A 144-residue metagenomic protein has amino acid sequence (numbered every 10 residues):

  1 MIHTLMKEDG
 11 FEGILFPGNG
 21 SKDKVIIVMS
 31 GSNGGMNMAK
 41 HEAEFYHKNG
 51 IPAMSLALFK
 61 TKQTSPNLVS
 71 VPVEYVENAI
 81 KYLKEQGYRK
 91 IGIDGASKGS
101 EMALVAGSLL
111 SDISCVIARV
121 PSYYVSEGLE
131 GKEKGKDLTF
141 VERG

Functional and structural regions predicted by a protein language model:
M1-K24: N-terminal cap/lid segment of alpha/beta-hydrolase-fold proteins
D23-G31: Short beta-strand element of the alpha/beta-hydrolase
N33-E44, L58: The serine-hydrolase catalytic nucleophile loop
N33-G35, N78-G144: Primarily recognizes the serine-hydrolase "nucleophile elbow" in alpha/beta-hydrolase and SGNH/GDSL folds
E44, K48, S108-L109: Short, well-ordered alpha-helices that flank and scaffold nucleotide-derived cofactor binding pockets
Y46-Q63: Conserved alpha/beta-hydrolase
L58-G92: Catalytic nucleophile-loop/oxyanion-hole region of alpha/beta-hydrolase and closely related hydrolase-like folds
